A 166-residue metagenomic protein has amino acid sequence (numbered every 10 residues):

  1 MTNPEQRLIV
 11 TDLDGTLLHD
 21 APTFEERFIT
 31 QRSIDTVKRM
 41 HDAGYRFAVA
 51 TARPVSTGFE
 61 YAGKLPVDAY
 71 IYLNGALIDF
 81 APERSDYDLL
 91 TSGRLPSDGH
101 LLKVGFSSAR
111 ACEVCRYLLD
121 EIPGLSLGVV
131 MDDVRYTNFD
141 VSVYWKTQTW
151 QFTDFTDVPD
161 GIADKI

Functional and structural regions predicted by a protein language model:
P4, L65, G161: Structured loop/turn residues at beta-strand edges in well-structured enzyme cores
E5-T23: Asp-based phosphoryl-transfer active-site loop
R7, D68, D164: Conserved acidic residues
A21-R39: Basic, amphipathic juxtamembrane/active-site segments that coordinate anionic phosphate or diphosphate groups
S33-V143: Active-site phosphate-binding/coordination module
G99-L101, G161-K165: Short, solvent-exposed beta-strand edge segments and adjacent coil->beta transition regions
V143-A163: Acidic, His- and aromatic-enriched active-site or binding-groove loops in soluble protein domains that engage sugars
